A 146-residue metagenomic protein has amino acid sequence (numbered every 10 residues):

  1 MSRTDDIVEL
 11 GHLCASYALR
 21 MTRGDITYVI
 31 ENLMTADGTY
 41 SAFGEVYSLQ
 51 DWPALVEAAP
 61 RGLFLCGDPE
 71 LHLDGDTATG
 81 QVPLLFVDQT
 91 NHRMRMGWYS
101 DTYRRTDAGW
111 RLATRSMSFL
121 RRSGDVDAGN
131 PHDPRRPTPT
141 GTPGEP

Functional and structural regions predicted by a protein language model:
M1-Y28, N32: Short, low-complexity N-terminal intrinsically disordered segments enriched in polar/charged residues
H12, G62-F64, M94-M96: Short solvent-exposed loop/turn micro-motifs enriched in small/polar/acidic residues
R23-F86: A solvent-exposed, acidic/Ser-Thr-rich amphipathic alpha-helical stretch
T39-Y40, E45, Q89, R122-G124 (+1 more regions): Outer-membrane beta-barrel domain signature
A59, V87-M94, R122: Short, cysteine-centered beta-strand-loop-beta hairpins and adjacent loop/turn segments enriched in charged/polar
T79, M96-N130: Short beta-strand edge/turn micro-motifs at domain boundaries
S123-P146: Acidic/histidine-enriched, glycine/proline-rich intrinsically disordered or flexible terminal extensions
